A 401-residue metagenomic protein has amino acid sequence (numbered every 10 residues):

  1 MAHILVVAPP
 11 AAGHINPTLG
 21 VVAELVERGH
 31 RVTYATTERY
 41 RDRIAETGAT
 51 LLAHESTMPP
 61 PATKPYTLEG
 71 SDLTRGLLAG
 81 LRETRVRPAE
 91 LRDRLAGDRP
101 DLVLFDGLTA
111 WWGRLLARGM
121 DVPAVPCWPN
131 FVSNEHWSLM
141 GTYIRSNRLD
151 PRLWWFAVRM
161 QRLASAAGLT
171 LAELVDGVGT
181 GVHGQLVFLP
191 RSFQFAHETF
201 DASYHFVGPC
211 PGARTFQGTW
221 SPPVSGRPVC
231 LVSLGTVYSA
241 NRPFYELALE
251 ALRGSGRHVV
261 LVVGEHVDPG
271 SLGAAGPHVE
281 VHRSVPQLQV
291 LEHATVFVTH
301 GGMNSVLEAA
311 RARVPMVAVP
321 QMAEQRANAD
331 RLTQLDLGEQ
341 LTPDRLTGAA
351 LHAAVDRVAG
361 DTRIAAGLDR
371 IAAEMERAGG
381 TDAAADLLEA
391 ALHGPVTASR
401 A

Functional and structural regions predicted by a protein language model:
M1-T50: N-terminal subdomain of nucleotide-sugar transferases
V22, L102-F105, S284-R331: A donor-sugar binding/catalytic signature common to diverse glycosyltransferases and related nucleotide-sugar
T50-D101, G119: Phosphate/nucleotide-donor binding subsite
L81-W154, S192: Conserved nucleotide-sugar donor-interacting segment of glycosyltransferase catalytic cores, predominantly GT-B
P123-F195, D201-A202: Active-site-proximal region of nucleotide-activated glycan assembly enzymes, centered on histidine/acidic-rich loops
F193-V296: Donor-nucleotide binding loops and adjacent catalytic segments primarily of GT-B fold Leloir glycosyltransferases
A323-A354, A366: Change "using UDP/GDP/dTDP sugars" to "using nucleotide sugars
A350-A401: C-terminal amphipathic helix plus adjacent low-complexity, charged tail appended to glycosyltransferase catalytic
